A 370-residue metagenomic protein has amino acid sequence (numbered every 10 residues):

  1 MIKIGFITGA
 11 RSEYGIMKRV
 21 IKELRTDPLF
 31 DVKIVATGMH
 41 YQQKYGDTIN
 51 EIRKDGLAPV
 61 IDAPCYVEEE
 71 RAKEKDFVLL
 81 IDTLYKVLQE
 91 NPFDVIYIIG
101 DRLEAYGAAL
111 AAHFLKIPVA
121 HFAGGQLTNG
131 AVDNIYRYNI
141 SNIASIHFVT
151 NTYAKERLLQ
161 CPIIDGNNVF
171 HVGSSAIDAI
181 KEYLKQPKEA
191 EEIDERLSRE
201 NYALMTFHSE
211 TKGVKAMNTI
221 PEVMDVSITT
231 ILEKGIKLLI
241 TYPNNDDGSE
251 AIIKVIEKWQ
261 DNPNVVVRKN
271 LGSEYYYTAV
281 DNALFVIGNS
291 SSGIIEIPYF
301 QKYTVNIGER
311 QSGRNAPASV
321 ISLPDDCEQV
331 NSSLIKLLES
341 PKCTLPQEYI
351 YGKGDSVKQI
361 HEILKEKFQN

Functional and structural regions predicted by a protein language model:
M1-G5: Extreme N-terminal starter segment of soluble prokaryotic enzymes
F6-R25, L29, A63-G166: Active-site and donor-binding regions of nucleotide-sugar-utilizing enzymes
I7-T8, H40-K44, I143-I220: A nucleotide-sugar donor-handling region in carbohydrate enzymes
V32-K75: Conserved nucleotide-sugar phosphate-binding/catalytic loop shared by glycosyltransferases and other
Y41, I52, Q186-N282: Donor-nucleotide binding loops and adjacent catalytic segments primarily of GT-B fold Leloir glycosyltransferases
I98-I99, Y106, H121-F122, H147 (+1 more regions): A donor-sugar binding/catalytic signature common to diverse glycosyltransferases and related nucleotide-sugar
P298-T344: Nucleotide-sugar donor-binding patch of glycosyltransferase catalytic domains
E339-N370: C-terminal amphipathic helix plus adjacent low-complexity, charged tail appended to glycosyltransferase catalytic
